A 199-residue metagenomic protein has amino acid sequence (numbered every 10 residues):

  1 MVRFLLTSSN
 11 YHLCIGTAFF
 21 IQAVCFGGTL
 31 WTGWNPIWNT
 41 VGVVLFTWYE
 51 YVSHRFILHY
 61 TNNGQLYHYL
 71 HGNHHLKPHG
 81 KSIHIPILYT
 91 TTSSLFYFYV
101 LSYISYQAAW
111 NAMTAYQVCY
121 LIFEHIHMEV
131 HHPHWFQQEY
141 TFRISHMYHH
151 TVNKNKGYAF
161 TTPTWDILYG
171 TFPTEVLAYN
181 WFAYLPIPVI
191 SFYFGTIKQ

Functional and structural regions predicted by a protein language model:
M1-Y120, Q137, V152-Q199: Non-catalytic, topology-defining segments of multipass membrane proteins
Y51, A109, I126, I144-S145: General secondary-structure edge motif
F123-I126, V130-H131: Non-heme di-metal
V130-F142: Interfacial helix-loop-helix junctions of multi-pass membrane proteins
T141-H149: Small-residue-rich segments of transmembrane alpha-helices in multi-pass membrane proteins, especially helix faces
